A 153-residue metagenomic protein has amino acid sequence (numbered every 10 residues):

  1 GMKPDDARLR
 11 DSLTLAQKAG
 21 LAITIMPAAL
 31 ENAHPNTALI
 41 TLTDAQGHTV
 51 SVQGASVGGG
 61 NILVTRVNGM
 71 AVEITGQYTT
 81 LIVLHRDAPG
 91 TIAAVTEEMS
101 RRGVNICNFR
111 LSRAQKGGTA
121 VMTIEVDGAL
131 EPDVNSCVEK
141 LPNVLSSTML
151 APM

Functional and structural regions predicted by a protein language model:
M2-A38: Ordered, amphipathic secondary-structure segments that act as subunit-interaction surfaces in large macromolecular
A7-L15, A28, T43-M153: A conserved regulatory-domain signal marking ACT and ACT-like small-molecule sensing domains and adjacent regulatory
